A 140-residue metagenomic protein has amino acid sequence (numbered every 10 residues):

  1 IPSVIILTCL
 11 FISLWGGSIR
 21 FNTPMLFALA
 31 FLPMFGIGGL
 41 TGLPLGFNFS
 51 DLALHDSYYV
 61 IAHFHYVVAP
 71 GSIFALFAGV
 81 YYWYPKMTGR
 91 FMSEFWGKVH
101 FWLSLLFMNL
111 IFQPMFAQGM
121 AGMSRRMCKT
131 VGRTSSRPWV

Functional and structural regions predicted by a protein language model:
I1-S13, T23-F49, I61-G89, S93-G132 (+1 more regions): Hydrophobic cores of alpha-helical transmembrane segments in multi-pass integral membrane proteins
S18-R20: Helix-loop-helix junctions that connect adjacent transmembrane helices in secondary transporters/permeases, recognized
H55-I61: Non-cytosolic membrane-interface motifs at loop->transmembrane helix junctions
